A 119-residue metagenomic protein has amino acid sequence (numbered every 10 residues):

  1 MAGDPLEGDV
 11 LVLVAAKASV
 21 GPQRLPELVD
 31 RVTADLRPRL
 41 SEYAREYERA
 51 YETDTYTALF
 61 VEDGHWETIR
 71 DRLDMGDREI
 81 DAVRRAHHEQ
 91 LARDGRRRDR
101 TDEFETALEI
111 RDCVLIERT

Functional and structural regions predicted by a protein language model:
M1-G8, A15, L25, T119: Hydrophobic alpha-helical segments
V10-L13, R31-V32: Hydrophobic scaffolds flanking metal-cofactor catalytic centers in soluble metalloenzymes
V12, L25, A58-L59, C113-I116: Hydrophobic transmembrane signal anchors and adjacent membrane-proximal interface regions, especially in viral
P22-G76: Amphipathic alpha-helical interaction modules
D77-T119: Amphipathic alpha-helical binding modules
